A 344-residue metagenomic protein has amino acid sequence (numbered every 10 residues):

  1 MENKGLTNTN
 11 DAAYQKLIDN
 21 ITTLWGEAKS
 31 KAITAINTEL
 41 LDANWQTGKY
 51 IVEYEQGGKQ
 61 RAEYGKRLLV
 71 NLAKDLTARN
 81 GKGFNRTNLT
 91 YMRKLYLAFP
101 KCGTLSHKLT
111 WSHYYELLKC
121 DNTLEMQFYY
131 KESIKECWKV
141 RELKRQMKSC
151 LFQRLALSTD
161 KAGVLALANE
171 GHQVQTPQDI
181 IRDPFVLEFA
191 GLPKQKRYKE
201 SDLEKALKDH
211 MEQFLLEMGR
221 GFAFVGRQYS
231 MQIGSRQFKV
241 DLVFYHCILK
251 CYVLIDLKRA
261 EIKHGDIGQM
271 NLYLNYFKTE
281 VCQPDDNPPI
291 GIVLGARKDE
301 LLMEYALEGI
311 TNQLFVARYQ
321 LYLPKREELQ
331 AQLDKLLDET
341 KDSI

Functional and structural regions predicted by a protein language model:
M1-I344: Basic, low-complexity intrinsically disordered segments
